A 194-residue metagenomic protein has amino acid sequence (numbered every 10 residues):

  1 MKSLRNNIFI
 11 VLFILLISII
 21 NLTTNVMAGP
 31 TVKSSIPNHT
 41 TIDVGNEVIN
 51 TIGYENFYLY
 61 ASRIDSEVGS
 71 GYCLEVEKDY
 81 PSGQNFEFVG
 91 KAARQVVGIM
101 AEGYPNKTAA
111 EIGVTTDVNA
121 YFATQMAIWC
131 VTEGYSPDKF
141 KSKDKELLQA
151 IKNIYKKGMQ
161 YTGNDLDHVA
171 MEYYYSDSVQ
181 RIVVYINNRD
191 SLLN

Functional and structural regions predicted by a protein language model:
M1-V11: Bacterial N-terminal signal peptides that target proteins for export
K2, I17, K33-S34: Intrinsically disordered, low-complexity segments enriched in Ser/Pro/Gly/Ala and basic residues
I10-S18: Hydrophobic helical h-region of N-terminal Sec-dependent signal peptides in bacterial secretory/periplasmic proteins
I17-V26: C-terminal segment of classical bacterial N-terminal signal peptides
M27-L193: Short, surface-exposed polybasic-aromatic patches that bind anionic ligands, especially phosphate groups
